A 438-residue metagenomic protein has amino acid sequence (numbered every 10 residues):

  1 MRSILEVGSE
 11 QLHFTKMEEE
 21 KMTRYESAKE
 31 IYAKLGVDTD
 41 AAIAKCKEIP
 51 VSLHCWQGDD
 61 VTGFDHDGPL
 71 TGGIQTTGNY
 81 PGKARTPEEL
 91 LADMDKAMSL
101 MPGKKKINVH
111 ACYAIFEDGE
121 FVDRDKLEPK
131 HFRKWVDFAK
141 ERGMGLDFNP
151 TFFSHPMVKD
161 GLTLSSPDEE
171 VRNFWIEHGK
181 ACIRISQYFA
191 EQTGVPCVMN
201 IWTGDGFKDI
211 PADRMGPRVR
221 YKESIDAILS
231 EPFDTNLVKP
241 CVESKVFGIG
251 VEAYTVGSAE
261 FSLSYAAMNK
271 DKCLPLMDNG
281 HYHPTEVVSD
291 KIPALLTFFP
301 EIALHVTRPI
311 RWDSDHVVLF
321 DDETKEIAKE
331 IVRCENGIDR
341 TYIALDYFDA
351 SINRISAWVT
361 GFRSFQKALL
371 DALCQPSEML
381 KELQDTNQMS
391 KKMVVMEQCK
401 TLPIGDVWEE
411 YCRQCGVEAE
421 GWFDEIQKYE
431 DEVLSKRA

Functional and structural regions predicted by a protein language model:
M1-M17: N-terminal amphipathic/basic-hydrophobic helices that include classical n-h-c signal peptides and signal-anchor
E18-P167, F174, I183-R184, E191 (+7 more regions): Alpha/beta catalytic barrel-like cores
S165-R172, I210-R214: Active-site oxyanion-binding pockets that recognize sulfate/phosphate
H178-K180: A structural/positional concept
P196-I210: Aromatic- and glycine-enriched pocket-lining scaffold segments that form the walls of small-molecule binding clefts
G204-G206, K245, Y347: Short linear capping/connector segments at secondary-structure termini
I210-E323: Acidic/histidine-rich catalytic cores of soluble enzymes
